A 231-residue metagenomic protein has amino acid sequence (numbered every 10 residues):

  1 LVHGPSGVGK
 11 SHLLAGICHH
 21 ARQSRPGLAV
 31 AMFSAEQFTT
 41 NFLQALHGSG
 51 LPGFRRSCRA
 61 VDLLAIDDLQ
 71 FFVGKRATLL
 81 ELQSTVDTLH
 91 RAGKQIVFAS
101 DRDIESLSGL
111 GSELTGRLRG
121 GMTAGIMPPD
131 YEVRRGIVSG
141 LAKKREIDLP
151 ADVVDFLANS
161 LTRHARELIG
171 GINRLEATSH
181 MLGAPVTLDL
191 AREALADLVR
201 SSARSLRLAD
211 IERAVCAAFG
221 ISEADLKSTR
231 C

Functional and structural regions predicted by a protein language model:
L1-L14: Walker A/P-loop nucleotide-binding motif
P26-L63, V73-R76: Short glycine-rich substrate-engagement loop in P-loop NTPases that contacts/grips substrate
M32-F33, A65-D67, Q95-D101: Structural recognition of the conserved hydrophobic beta-strand(s) that form the central parallel beta-sheet of P-loop
L43-H47, I104-G120: Short regulatory helix/loop adjacent to the ATP-binding pocket of P-loop NTPases
Q70-Q83, L107-L110: Conserved ATPase-coupling elements of RecA-like P-loop NTPase cores
R102, E113, G121, V133-D148 (+1 more regions): Conserved AAA+ ATPase "sensor/coupling" helix adjacent to the nucleotide-binding pocket
S108, G121-V133: Conserved AAA+ ATPase "SRH/arginine-finger" region at the nucleotide-binding site
S139-K143, D152-S160, R166-M181, L190-E193: C-terminal helical "lid" of AAA+/P-loop NTPase domains
